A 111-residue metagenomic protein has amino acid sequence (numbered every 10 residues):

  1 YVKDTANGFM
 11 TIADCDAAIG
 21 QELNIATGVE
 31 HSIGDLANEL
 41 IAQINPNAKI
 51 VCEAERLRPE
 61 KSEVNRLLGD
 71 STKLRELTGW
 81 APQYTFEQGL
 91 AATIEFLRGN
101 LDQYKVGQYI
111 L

Functional and structural regions predicted by a protein language model:
Y1-L111: C-terminal substrate-binding subdomain of Rossmann-fold SDR/epimerase-dehydratase oxidoreductases
